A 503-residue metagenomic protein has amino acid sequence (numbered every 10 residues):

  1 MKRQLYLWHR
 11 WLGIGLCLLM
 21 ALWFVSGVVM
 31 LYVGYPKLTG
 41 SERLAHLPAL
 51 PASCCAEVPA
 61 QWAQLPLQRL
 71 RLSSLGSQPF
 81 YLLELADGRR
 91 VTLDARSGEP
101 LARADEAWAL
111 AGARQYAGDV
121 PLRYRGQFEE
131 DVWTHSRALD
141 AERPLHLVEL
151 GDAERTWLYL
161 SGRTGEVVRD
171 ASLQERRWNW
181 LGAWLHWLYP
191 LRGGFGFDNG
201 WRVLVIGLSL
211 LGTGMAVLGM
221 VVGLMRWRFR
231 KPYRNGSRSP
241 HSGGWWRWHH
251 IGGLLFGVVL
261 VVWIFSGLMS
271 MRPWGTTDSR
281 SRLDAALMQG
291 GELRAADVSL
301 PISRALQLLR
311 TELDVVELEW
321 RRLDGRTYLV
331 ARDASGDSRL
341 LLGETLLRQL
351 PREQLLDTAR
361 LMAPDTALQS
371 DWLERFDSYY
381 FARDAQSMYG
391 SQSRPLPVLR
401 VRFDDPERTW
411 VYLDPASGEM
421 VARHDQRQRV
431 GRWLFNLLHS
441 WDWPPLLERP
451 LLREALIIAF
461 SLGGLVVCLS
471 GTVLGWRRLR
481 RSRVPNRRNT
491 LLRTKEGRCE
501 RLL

Functional and structural regions predicted by a protein language model:
M1-K495, C499-L503: Conserved histidines in hydrophobic membrane contexts and catalytic metal-binding motifs
